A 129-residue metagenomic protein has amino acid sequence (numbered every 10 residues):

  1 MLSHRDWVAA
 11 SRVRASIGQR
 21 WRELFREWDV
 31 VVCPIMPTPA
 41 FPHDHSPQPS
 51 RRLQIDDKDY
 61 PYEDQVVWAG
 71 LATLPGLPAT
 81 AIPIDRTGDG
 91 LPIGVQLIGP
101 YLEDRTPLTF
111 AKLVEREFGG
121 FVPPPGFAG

Functional and structural regions predicted by a protein language model:
W7-R12, Q19, E27, P61 (+2 more regions): Structural helix-boundary/capping segments
A9, F41-Q65: Short, surface-exposed loop/helix-turn segments at secondary-structure junctions that function as lids/hinges flanking
S16, Q48-R51, K112-L113: Short, solvent-exposed amphipathic alpha-helical segments in soluble enzyme and RNA/protein-processing domains
E23: Short acidic alpha-helix that forms the nucleotide-activated donor recognition element in Leloir-type transferases
M36-P39: Short glycine-rich anion-binding loops that position phosphate/pyrophosphate groups of nucleotides and phosphorylated
